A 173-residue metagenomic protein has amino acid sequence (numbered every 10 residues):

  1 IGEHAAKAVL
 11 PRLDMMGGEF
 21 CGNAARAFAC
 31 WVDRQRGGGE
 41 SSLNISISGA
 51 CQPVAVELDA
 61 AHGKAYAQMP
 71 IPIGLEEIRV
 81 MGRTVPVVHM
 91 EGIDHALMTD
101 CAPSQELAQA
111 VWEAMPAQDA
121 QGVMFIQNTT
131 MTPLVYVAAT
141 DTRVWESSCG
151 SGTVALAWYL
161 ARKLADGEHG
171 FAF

Functional and structural regions predicted by a protein language model:
I1-S148, A155-F173: Active-site proximal loop and beta-alpha junction motif in alpha/beta enzyme cores
